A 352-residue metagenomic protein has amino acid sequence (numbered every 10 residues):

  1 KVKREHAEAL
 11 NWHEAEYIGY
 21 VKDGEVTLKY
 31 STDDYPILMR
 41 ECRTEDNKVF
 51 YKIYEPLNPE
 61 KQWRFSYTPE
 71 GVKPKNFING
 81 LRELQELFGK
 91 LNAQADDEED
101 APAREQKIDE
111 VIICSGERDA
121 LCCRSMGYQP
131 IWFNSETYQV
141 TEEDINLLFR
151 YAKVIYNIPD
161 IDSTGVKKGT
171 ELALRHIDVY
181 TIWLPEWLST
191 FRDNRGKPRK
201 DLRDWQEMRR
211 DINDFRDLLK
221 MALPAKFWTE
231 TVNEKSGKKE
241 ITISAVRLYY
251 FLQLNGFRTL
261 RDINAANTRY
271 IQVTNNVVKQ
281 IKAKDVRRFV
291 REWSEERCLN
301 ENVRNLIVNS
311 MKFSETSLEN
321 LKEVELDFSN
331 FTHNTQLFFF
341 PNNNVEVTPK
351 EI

Functional and structural regions predicted by a protein language model:
K1-D33, L174, L188-T229, Q272-N302: Short, small/acidic-rich helices and loops at N termini and domain boundaries of DNA replication/processing enzymes
A7-A9, K48-Y51, L57, K61-Q62 (+4 more regions): Intein modules and their embedded homing endonuclease domains
Y20-Y151, G169: Phosphate-handling DNA/RNA-contact segment within nucleic-acid enzymes
V111-I113, A152-T164, W183-P185: Acidic beta-strand-to-loop metal/phosphate-binding motif
Y128, I177, F257: Short phosphate-binding/catalytic loops that engage adenosine nucleotides
N134-Q139, D160-I161, P185-W187: Short, acidic/turn-prone active-site loops that include or flank metal/cofactor- and phosphate-binding residues
Q139-N146, K167, T190-D201: Short, charged, surface-exposed secondary-structure boundary motifs
K167-I177: Short, aromatic/basic amphipathic alpha-helical patches
